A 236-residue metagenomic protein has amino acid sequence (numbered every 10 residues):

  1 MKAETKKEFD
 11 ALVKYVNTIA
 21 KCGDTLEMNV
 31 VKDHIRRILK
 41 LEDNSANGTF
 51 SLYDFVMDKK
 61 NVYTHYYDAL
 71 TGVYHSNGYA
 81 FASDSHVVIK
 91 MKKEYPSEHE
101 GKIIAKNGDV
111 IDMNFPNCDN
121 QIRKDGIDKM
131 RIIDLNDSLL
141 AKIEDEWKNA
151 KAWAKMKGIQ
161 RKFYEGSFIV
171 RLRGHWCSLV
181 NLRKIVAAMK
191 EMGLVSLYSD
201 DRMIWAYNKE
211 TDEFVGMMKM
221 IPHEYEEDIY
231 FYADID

Functional and structural regions predicted by a protein language model:
M1-K7, I235-D236: Short intrinsically disordered terminal tails
K2-T5, D24-T25, I103-A105, K157: Intrinsically disordered, low-complexity coil/linker segments enriched for acidic/polar and small residues
A3, N17-V30: Charged, low-complexity interaction regions
E8-T18, V30-R37, K142, E146 (+1 more regions): Charge-rich, solvent-exposed alpha-helical interaction surfaces
K21, N61-V62, F115-P116: Short, flexible helix-adjacent loops and helix caps
D24-M91: Intrinsically disordered, low-complexity linker/loop segments enriched in Gly/Pro and charged/polar residues
D84-V87, K93-E94, E98-D236: C-terminal functional regions that serve as terminal interaction/effector modules
